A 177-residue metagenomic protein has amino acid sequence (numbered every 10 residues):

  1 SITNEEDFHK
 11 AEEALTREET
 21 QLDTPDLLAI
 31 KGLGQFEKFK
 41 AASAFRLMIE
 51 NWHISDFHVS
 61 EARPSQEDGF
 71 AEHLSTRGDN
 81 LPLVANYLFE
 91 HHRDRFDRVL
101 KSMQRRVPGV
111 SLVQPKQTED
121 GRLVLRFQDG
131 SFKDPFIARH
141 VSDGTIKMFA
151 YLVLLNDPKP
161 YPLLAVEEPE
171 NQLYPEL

Functional and structural regions predicted by a protein language model:
S1-K101: Electropositive, glycine-dotted interaction segments that contact anionic polymers or phosphate-rich ligands
E90, R98, V107-V113: Beta-propeller domains
S102, G109-L177: Switch/communication elements of ASCE P-loop NTPase nucleotide-binding domains
